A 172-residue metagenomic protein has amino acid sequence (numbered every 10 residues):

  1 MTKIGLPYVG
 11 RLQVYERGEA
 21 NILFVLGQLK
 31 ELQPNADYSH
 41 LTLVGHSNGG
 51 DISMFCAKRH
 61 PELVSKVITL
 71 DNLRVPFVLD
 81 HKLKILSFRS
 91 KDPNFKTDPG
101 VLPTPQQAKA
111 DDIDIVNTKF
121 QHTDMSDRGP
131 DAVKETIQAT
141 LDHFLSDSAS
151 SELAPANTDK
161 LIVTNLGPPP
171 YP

Functional and structural regions predicted by a protein language model:
M1-A36: Serine-hydrolase catalytic machinery in alpha/beta-hydrolase-like enzymes
R17, N21-F24, D51-I52, A132 (+1 more regions): Extracytoplasmic/secreted proteins, especially bacterial periplasmic and envelope-associated proteins
F24-H81: Primarily recognizes the serine-hydrolase "nucleophile elbow" in alpha/beta-hydrolase and SGNH/GDSL folds
L86-R89: Short beta-strand/loop motif that positions the catalytic acidic residue of the alpha/beta-hydrolase fold
N94-V101: Conserved alpha/beta-hydrolase "acid-adjacent" motif
L102-A110: Short, conserved catalytic or adaptor-binding loops enriched in Gly and charged residues
K119-A132: Catalytic histidine-centered segment of alpha/beta-hydrolase-like enzymes
D142-P172: Alpha/beta-hydrolase-fold serine-hydrolase catalytic core, especially in secreted/extracellular enzymes
